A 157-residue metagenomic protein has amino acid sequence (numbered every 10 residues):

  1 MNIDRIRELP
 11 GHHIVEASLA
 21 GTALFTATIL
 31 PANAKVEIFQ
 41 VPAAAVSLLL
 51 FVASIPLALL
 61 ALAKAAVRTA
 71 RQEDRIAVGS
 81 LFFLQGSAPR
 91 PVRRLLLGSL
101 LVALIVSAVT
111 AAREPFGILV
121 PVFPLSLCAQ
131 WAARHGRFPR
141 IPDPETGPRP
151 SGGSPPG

Functional and structural regions predicted by a protein language model:
M1-F25, H135-G157: Cytosolic-side membrane-entry/anchor segment at the start of a transmembrane helix
I6-A53, V92-L95, S99, L104-V109: Long, highly hydrophobic alpha-helical transmembrane signal-anchor segments
L30-N33, K64, W131-A133: Juxtamembrane cytosolic interface motif at the C-terminal end of transmembrane helices
P56-A77: Membrane-water interface of transmembrane alpha-helices
R75-V102: Short membrane-interface loop/juxtamembrane segments of multi-pass integral membrane proteins
A108-I141: Hydrophobic alpha-helical transmembrane segments and immediately flanking/interface helices in integral membrane
